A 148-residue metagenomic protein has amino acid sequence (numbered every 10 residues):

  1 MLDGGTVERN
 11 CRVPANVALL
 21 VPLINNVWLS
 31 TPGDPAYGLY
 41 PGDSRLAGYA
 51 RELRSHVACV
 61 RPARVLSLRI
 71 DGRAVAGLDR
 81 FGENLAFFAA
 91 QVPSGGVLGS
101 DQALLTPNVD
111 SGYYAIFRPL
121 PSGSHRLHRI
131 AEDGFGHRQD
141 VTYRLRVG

Functional and structural regions predicted by a protein language model:
L2-Q91: Extracellular-facing segments of soluble proteins and assemblies that are Gly/Ser/Thr-biased and enriched in aromatics
R61-S124, I130-G148: Extended, well-structured beta-strand/loop surface patches that form recognition or cofactor-anchoring regions within
